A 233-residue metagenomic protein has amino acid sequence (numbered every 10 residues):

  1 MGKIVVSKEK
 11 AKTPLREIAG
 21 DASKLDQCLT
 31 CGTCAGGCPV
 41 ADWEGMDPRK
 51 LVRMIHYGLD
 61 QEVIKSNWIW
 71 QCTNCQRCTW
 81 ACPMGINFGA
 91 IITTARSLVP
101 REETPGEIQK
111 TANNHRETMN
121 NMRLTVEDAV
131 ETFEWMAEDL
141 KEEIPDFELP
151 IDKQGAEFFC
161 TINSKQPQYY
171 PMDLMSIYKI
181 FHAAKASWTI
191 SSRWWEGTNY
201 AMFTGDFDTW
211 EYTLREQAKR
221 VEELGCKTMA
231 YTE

Functional and structural regions predicted by a protein language model:
M1-Q71: Ferredoxin-type iron-sulfur electron-transfer modules and their immediate structural context
L25, D42, M54-Y231: Iron-sulfur-cluster electron-transfer modules
